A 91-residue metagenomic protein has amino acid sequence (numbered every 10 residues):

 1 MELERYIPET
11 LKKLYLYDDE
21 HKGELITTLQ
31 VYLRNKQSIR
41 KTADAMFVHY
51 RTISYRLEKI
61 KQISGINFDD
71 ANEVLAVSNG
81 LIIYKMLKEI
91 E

Functional and structural regions predicted by a protein language model:
M1-E91: Cytosolic nucleotide-utilizing catalytic cores of signal-transduction proteins
